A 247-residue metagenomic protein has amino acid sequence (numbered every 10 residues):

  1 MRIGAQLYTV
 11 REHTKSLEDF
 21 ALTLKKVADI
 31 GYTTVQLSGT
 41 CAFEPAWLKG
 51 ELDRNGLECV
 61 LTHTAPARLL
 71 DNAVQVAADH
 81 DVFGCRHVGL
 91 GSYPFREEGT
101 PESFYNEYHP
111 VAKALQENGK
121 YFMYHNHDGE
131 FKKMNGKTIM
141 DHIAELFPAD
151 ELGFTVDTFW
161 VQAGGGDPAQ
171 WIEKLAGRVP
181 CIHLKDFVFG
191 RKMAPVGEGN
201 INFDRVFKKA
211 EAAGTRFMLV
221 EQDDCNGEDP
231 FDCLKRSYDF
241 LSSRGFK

Functional and structural regions predicted by a protein language model:
M1-H87, F246-K247: N-terminal pre-domain/capping segments
I3-L7, V35-L37, C59-T64, V88-L90 (+4 more regions): Hydrophobic faces of well-ordered beta-strands that scaffold small-molecule active sites in alpha/beta enzyme cores
A5, V27, V35, L52 (+8 more regions): Conserved, mostly hydrophobic/aromatic
E12-L17, T34-W47, T64-A73, F95-E102 (+4 more regions): Acidic-and-aromatic substrate-binding clefts and catalytic sites of carbohydrate-active enzymes
E18-L22, A73-V74, P101-H109, G136-D141 (+3 more regions): Charged helix-capping and loop-helix junction motifs
V35, L115-F207: Acidic/histidine-rich catalytic cores of soluble enzymes
L48-T64, V111-L115, D141-A149: Alpha-helix-loop-beta-strand connector modules within alpha/beta enzyme cores
D229-K247: C-terminal helical cap(s) of enzyme catalytic domains, especially alpha/beta-barrels
